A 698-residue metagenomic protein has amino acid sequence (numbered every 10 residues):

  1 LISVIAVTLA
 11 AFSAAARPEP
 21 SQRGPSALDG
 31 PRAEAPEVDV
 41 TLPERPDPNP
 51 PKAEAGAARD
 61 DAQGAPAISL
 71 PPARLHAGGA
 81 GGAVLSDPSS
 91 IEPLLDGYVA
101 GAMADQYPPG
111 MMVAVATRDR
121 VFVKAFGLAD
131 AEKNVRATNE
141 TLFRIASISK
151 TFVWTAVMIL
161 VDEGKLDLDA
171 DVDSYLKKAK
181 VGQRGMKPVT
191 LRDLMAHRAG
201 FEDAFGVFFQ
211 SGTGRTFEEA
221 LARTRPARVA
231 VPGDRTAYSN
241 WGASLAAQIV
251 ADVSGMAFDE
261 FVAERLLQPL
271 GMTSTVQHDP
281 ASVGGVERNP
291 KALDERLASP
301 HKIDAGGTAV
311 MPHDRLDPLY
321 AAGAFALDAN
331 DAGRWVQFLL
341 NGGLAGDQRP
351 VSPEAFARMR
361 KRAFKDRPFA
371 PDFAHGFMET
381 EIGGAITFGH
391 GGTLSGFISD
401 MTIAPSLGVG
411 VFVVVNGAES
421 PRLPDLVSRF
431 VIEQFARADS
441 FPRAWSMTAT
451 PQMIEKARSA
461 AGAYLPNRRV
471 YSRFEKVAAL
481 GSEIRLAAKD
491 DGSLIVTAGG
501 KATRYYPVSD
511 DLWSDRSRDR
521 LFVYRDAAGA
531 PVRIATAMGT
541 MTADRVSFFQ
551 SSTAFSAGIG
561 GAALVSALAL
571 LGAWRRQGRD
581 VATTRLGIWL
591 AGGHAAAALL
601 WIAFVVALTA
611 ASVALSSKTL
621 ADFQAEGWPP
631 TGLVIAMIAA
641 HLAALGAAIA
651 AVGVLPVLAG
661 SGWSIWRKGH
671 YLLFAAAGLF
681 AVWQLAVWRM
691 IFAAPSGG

Functional and structural regions predicted by a protein language model:
I2-A11: Bacterial N-terminal signal peptides
A14-S90: Compositionally biased, proline/threonine/alanine/serine-rich low-complexity intrinsically disordered stretches
S86-F143, K165-D167, S174, G182 (+2 more regions): Short, conserved catalytic-motif segment at the N-terminal edge
D96-A100, V113, D119-V121, F143-D169 (+2 more regions): Active-site SXXK
V123-A125, D130-A131, Q183-P405, A418 (+1 more regions): Short, surface-exposed loop or secondary-structure junction motifs that flank catalytic or metal-binding residues
A131-T138, P421-R429: A short, polar/charged loop-to-alpha-helix boundary motif
D400-G417, V532-A537: Short, well-ordered beta-strand elements
D425-G698: Peripheral terminal and inter-domain segments
